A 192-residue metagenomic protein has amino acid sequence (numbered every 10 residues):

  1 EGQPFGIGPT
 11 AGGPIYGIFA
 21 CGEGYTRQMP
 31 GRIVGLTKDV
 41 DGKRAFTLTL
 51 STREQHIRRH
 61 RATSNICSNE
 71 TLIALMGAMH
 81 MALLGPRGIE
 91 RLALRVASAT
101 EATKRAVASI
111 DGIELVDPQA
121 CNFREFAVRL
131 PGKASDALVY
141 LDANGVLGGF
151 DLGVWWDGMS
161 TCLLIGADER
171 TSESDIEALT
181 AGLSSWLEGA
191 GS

Functional and structural regions predicted by a protein language model:
E1-G2, L130: Residues that line or immediately flank small-molecule/substrate-binding pockets and catalytic motifs
Q3-D111, V116-Q119: Active-site C-terminal subdomain of aminotransferase-like
P9, G153-V154, S184: Short, low-complexity intrinsically disordered segments
D41, G85-A178: Conserved C-terminal alpha-helix-loop-beta "cap" of PLP-dependent enzymes that closes/shapes the active-site mouth
H80-L84, L130, L183-W186: Generic structural signal for hydrophobic core residues of well-folded globular domains
D142-G149, L183-G191: A common structural junction motif
